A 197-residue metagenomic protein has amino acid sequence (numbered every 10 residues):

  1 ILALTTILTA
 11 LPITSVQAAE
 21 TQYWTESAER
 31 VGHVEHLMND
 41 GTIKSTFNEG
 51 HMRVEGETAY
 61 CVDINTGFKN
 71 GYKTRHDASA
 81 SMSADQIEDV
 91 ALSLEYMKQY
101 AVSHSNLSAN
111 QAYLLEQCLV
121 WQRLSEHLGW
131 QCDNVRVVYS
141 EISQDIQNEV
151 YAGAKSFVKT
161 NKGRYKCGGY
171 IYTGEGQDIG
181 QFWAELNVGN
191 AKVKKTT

Functional and structural regions predicted by a protein language model:
I1-T5: Sec-dependent N-terminal signal peptides
I7-Q17: C-terminal segment of classical bacterial N-terminal signal peptides
A19-N190, K194: Short, surface-exposed polybasic-aromatic patches that bind anionic ligands, especially phosphate groups
